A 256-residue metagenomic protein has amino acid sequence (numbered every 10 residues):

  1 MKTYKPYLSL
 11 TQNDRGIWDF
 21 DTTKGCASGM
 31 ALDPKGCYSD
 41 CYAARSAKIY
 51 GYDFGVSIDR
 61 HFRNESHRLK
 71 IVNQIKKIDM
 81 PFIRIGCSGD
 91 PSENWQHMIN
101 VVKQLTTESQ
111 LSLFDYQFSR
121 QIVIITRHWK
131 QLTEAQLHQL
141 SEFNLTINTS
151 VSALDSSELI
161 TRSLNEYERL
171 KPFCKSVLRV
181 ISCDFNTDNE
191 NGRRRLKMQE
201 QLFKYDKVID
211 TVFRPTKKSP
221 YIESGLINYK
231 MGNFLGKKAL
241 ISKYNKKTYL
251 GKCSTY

Functional and structural regions predicted by a protein language model:
K2-F62: Canonical Radical SAM [4Fe-4S] cluster-binding loop centered on the CxxxCxxC motif and its immediate flanking residues
L8-T11, S46, K171, T248 (+1 more regions): Generic alpha-helical secondary structure signal
C37-Y38, Y229-Y256: N-terminal pre-core extensions flanking Radical SAM catalytic domains
S66-A239: Conserved AdoMet/S-adenosylmethionine-binding subsite of the radical SAM
